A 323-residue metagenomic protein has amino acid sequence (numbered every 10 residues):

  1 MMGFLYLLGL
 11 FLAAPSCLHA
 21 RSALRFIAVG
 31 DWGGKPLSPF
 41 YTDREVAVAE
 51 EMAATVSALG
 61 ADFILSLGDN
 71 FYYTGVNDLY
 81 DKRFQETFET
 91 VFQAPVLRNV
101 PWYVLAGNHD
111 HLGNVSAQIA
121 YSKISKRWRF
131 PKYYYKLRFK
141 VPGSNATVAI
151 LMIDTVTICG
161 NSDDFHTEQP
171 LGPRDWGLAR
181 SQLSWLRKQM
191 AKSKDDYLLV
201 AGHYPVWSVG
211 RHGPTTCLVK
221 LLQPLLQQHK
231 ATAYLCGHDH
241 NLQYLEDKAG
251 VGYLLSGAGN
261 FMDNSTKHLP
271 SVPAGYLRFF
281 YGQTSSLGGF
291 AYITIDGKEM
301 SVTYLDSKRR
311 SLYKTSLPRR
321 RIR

Functional and structural regions predicted by a protein language model:
G3-C17: Cleavable N-terminal signal peptides of Sec/SRP-targeted secreted and luminal proteins
A13-K82, W176, K188: N-terminal active-site segment of His-dependent metallophosphoesterases
L24, D62, T147-V148, Y197-L199: Alpha/beta-hydrolase fold active-site loops
F26-A28, I64-S66, V104, V200 (+1 more regions): Residue-level marker for buried hydrophobic side chains located in beta-strands that build the well-ordered beta-sheet
G30-D31, G68-D69, I153, G202 (+1 more regions): Active-site flanking residues adjacent to catalytic metal/cofactor-binding acidic residues
L37-P39, A47, Y72-Y197, H212-A233 (+1 more regions): Extended active-site neighborhood of metal-dependent phosphoesterases/phosphodiesterases
N108, T155, A201-P205, H238-D239 (+1 more regions): Short, well-ordered beta-to-alpha junction loops that form the rim of enzyme active sites and present histidine/acidic
F279-R323: A short C-terminal boundary segment appended to hydrolase-like catalytic domains
